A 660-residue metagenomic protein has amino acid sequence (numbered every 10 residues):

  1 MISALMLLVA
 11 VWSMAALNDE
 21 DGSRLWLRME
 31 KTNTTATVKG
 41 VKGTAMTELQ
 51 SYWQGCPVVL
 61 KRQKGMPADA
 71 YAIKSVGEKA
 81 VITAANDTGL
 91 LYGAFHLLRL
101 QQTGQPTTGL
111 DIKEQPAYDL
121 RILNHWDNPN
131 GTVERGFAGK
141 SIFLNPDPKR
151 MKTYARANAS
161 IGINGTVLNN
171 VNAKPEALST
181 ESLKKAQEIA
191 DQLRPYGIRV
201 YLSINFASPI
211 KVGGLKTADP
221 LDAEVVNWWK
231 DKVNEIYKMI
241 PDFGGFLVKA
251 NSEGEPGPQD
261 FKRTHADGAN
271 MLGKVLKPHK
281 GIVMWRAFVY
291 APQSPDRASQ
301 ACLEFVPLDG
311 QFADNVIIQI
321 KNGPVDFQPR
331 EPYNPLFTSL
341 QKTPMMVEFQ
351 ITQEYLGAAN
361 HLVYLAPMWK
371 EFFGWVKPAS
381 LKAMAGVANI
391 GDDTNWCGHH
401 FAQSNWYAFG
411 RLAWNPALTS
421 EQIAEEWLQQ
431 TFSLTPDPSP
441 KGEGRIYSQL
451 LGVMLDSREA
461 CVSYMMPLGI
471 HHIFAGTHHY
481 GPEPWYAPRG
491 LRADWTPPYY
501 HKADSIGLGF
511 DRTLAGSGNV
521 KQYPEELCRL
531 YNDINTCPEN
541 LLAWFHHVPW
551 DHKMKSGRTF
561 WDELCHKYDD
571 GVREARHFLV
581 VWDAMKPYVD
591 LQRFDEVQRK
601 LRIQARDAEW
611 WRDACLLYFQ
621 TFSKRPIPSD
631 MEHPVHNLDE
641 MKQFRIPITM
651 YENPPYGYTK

Functional and structural regions predicted by a protein language model:
M1-M6, S433-R445: Intrinsic disorder/low-complexity segments
L7-L8, W12-T88, P106-D111: Acidic, contiguous N-terminal accessory segments
T34-G40, E134-K140, N169-P175, G214-A218 (+3 more regions): Glycine- and acidic
V38-K42, T83, K140-L144, P258-F261 (+1 more regions): Second-shell loop/turn segments in exported
T44-E48, M66-A70, S75-K230, N234-L247 (+2 more regions): Feature activates predominantly on carbohydrate-active enzymes
W53-G65, T108-E114, V248, R286-A287 (+2 more regions): A generic structural motif
T180, E188, G214-E425, T431: Catalytic-core regions of glycoside hydrolase
S380-S433, I446-K660: Catalytic domains of carbohydrate-active enzymes that cleave complex glycans
